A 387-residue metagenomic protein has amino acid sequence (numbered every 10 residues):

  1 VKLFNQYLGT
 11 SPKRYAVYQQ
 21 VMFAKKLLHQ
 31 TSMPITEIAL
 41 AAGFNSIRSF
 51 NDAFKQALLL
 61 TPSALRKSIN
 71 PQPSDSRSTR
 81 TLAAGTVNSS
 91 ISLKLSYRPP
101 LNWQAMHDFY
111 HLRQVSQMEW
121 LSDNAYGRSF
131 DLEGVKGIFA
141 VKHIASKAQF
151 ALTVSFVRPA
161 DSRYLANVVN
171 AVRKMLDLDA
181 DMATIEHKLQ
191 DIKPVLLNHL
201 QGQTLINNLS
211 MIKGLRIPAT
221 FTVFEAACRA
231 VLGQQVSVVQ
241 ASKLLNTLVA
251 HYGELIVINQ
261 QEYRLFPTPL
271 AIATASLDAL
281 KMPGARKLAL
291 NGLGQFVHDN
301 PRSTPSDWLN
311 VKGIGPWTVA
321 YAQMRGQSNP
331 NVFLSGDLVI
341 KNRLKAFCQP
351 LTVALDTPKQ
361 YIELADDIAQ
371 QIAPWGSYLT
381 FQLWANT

Functional and structural regions predicted by a protein language model:
V1-T387: HhH-family (HhH-GPD) DNA N-glycosylase catalytic core used in base-excision repair
